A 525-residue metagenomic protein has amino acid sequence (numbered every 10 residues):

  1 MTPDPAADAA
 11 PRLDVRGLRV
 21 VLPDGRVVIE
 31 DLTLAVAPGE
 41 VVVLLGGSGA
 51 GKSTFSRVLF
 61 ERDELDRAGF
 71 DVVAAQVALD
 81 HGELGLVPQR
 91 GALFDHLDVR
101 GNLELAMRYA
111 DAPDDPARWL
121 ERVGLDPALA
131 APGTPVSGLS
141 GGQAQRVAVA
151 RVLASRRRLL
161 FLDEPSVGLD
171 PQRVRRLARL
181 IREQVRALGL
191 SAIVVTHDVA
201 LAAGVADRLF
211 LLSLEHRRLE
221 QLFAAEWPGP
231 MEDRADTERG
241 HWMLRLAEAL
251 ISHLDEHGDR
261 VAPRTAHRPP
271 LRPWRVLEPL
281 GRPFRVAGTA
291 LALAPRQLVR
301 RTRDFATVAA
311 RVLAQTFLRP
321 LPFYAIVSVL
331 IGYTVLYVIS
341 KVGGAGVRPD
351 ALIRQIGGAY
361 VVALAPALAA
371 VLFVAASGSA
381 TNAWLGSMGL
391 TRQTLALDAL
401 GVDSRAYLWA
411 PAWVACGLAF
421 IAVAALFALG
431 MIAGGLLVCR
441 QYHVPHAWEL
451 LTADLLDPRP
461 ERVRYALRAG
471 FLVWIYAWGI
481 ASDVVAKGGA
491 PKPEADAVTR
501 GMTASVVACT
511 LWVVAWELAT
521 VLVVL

Functional and structural regions predicted by a protein language model:
R90, L97-D111: Q-loop/switch helix immediately C-terminal to the Walker
P113-A130: Conserved ABC ATPase "signature" region
P135-L139, Q143: Conserved ABC ATPase signature
V149: Hydrophobic anchor residue at the start of the ABC signature
L160-D163: Catalytic Walker B motif of ABC-type/P-loop ATPase nucleotide-binding domains
T196-H197: H-loop/switch region of ABC-family ATPase nucleotide-binding domains
E215-I251: Conserved beta-strand-loop-alpha-helix hinge in the C-terminal portion of ABC ATPase nucleotide-binding domains
